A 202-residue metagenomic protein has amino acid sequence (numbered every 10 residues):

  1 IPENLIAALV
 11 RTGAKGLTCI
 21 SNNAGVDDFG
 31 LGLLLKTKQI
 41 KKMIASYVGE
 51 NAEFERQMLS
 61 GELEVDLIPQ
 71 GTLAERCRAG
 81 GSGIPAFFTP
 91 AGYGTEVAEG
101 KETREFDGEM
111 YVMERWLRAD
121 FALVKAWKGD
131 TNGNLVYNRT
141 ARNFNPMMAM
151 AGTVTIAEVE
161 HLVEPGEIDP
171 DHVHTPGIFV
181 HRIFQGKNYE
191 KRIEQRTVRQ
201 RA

Functional and structural regions predicted by a protein language model:
I1-A202: Conserved alpha/beta enzyme-core scaffold
